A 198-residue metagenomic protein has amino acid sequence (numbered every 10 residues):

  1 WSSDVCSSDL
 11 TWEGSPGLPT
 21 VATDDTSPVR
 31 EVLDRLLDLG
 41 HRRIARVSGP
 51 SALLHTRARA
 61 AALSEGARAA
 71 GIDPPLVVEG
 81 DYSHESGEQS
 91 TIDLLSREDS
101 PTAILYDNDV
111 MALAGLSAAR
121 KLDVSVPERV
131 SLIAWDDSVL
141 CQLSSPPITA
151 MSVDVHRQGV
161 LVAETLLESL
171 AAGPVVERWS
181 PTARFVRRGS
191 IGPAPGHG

Functional and structural regions predicted by a protein language model:
S2, G40-R43, D73, D99-S100 (+1 more regions): Short loop/turn motifs at secondary-structure junctions
S3-E31, V110, D136-I148: Flexible loop/hinge segments that line or gate small-molecule binding clefts
L10, A22, S48, E79 (+2 more regions): Short beta-strand/turn micro-motifs composed of small residues that flank or help shape donor/cofactor-binding pockets
V21-R46, S64, H84-D93, A112 (+1 more regions): Hydrophobic alpha-helical segments within soluble ligand-binding/sensing domains
P28-V32, L54-D73, V77, S86 (+2 more regions): Short, solvent-exposed amphipathic alpha-helices that sit in or adjacent to ligand/effector-binding or catalytic
V32-A70, E177-G192: An alpha-beta-alpha
P75, S96-G198: Flexible loop/turn connectors
